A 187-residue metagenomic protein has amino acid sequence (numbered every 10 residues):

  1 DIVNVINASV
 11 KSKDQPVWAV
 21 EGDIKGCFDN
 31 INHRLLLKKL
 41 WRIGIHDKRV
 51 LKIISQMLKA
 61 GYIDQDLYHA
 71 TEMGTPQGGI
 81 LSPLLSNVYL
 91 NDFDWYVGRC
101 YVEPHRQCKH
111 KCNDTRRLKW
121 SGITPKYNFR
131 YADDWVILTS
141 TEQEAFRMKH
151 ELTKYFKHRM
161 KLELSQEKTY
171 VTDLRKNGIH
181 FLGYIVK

Functional and structural regions predicted by a protein language model:
I2-Q166, V171-G178: Conserved polymerase palm-domain catalytic core
H180-K187: Active-site and adjacent loop segments of nucleotide-processing enzymes that use two-metal-ion phosphate chemistry
